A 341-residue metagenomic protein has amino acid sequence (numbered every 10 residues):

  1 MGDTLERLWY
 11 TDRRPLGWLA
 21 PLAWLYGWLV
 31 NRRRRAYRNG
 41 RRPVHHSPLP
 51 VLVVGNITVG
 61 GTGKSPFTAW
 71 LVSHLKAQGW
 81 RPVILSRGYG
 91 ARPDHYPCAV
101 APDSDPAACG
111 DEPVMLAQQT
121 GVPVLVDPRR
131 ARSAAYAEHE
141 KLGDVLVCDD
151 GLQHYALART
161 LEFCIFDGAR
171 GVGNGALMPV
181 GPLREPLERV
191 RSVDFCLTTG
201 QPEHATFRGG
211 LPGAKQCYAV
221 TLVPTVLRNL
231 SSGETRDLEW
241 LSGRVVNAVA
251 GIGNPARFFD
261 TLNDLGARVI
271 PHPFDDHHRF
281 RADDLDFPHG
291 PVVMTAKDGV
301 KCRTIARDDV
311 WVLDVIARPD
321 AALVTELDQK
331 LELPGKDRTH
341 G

Functional and structural regions predicted by a protein language model:
M1-E6, A77-Q78, Y155-G341: ATP-dependent carboxylate-amine ligase
M1-P50: A transmembrane-helix-recognition feature enriched in membrane-embedded lipid enzymes and envelope glyco-/phospholipid
R34-P102: Walker A (P-loop) phosphate-binding motif
V53-N56, C148, P179, T295: A secondary-structure boundary/capping signal
W70, H74, D149, T261: Rossmann-fold NAD(P)-dependent oxidoreductase module
R81, P123, R268: Residue-level detector of anion-binding/catalytic polar loops
G88-G213: Phosphate/Mg2+-binding loops and adjacent switch elements in nucleotide/diphosphate-handling enzyme cores
